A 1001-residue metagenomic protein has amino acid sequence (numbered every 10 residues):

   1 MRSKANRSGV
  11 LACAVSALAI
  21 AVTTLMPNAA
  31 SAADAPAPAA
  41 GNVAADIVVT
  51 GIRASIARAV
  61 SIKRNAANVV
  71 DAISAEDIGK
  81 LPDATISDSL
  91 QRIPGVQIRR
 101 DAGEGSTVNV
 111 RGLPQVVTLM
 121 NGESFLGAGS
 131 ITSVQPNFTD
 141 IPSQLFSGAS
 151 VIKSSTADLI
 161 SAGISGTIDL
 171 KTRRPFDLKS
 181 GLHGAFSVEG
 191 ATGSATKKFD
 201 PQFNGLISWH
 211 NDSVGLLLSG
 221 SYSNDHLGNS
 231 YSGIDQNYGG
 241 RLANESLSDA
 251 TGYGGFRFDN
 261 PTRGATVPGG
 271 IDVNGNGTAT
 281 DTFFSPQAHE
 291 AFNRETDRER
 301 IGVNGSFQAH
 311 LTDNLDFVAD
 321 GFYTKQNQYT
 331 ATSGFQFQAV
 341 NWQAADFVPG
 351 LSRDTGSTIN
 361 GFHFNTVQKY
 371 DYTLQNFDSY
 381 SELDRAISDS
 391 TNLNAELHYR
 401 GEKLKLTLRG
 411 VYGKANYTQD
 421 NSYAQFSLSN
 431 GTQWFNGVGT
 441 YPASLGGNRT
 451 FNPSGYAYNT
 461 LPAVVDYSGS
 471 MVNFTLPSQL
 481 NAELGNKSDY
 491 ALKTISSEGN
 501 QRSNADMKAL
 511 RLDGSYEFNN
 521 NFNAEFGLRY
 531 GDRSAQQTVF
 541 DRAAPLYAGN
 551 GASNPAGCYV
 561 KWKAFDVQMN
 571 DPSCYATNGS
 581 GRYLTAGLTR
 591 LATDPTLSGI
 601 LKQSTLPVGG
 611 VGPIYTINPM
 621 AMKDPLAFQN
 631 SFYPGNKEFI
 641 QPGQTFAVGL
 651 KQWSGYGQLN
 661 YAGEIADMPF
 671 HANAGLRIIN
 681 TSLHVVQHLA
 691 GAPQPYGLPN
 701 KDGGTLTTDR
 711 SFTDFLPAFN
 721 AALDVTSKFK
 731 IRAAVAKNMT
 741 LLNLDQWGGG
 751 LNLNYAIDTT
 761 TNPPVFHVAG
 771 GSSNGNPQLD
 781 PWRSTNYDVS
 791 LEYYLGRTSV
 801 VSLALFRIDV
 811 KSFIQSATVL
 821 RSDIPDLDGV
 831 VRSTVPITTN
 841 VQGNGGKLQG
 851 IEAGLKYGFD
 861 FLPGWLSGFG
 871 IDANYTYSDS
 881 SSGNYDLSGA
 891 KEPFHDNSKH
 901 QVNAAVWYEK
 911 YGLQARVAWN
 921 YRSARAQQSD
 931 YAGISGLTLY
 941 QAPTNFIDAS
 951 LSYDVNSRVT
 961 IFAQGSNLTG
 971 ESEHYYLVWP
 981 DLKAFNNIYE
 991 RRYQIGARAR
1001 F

Functional and structural regions predicted by a protein language model:
V48-G79, E123-A128, S150: N-terminal periplasmic "start-of-domain" segments of outer-membrane beta-barrel proteins
S87-L126, K153: Extracytoplasmic beta-strand/coil segments of soluble accessory domains associated with Gram-negative outer-membrane
I93, R111, D140-S187: A beta-strand signature from Gram-negative outer-membrane beta-barrel systems, especially the internal plug domain
T172, V188-G190, F199-H210, P286-T332 (+13 more regions): Outer-membrane beta-barrel transmembrane strands
A243, A548, Y921-D930, S952-F1001: C-terminal beta-signal and adjacent terminal beta-strands/loops of Gram-negative outer-membrane beta-barrel proteins
N244-P286, P349-Q375, G437-K493, G551-Q644 (+2 more regions): Flexible glycine-rich, low-complexity coil/linker segments exposed to the extracellular/periplasmic environment
S381, S388-S390, V648-L650, M739-V810 (+5 more regions): Outer-membrane beta-barrel signature, preferentially recognizing the C-terminal barrel domain of Gram-negative
L805-V810, I814-R821, P825-S929, T969: Gram-negative outer-membrane beta-barrel transporters
